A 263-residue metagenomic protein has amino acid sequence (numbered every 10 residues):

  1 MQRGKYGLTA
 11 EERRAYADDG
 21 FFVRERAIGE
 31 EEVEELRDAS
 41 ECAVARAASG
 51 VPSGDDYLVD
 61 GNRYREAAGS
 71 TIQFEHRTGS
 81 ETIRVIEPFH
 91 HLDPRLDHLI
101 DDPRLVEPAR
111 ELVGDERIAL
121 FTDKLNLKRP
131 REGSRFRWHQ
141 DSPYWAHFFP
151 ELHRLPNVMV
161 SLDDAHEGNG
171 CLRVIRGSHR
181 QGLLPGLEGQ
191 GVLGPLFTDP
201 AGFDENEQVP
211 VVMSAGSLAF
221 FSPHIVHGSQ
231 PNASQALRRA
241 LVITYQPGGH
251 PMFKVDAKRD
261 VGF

Functional and structural regions predicted by a protein language model:
M1-D18, E25-W138, D256: Non-heme Fe(II)-dependent double-stranded beta-helix
Q2, R46, G50-G54, L58-V59 (+6 more regions): Non-heme Fe(II)/2-oxoglutarate
V23, A119-T122, C171-V174, F220: A structural signal for short, well-ordered beta-strand segments and their strand-loop junctions that often border
E30, Y144, H227: Glycine-rich nucleotide phosphate-binding loop and flanking beta-alpha elements of Rossmann-like dinucleotide-binding
E31, V212-S217: A short, structured loop/turn motif at beta-sheet edges
D93-H98, F203-V209, G228-Q230: Active-site rim elements
E107-R110, E132-D204, Q208-P210, H250-D260: Catalytic core of non-heme Fe(II) oxygenases with the double-stranded beta-helix
D123-L125, V158-V160, L241-Y245: A structural signal for short, well-ordered beta-strand segments
